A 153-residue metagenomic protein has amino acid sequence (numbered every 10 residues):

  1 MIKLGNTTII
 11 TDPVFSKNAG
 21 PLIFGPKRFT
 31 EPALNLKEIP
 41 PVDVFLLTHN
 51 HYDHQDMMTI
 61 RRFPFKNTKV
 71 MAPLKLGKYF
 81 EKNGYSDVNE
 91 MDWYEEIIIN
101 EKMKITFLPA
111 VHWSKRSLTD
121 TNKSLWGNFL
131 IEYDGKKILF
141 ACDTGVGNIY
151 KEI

Functional and structural regions predicted by a protein language model:
I2, D12, H49, D56 (+3 more regions): Divalent metal-coordination and catalytic microenvironments
K3, I99-I153: Catalytic core of the metallo-beta-lactamase
L4-L47, M57-R62, S114-T119, V146-I153: Pre-active-site segment of Zn-dependent metallo-hydrolases
T7, F65-T68, Y85: A short helix->loop->beta-strand "cap" motif at the edges of active sites that frequently abuts
Y52, L76-G77, E95: Alpha-helix capping/helix-boundary segments
H54, K78-K82, N148-I149: Phosphate- and divalent-cation-binding pockets in alpha/beta enzyme and binding domains that engage nucleotide-derived
T68-K75: Short internal beta-strands
F80-D92: Helix-loop-beta element that forms the nucleotide-linked donor phosphate-binding surface in glycosyltransferases
